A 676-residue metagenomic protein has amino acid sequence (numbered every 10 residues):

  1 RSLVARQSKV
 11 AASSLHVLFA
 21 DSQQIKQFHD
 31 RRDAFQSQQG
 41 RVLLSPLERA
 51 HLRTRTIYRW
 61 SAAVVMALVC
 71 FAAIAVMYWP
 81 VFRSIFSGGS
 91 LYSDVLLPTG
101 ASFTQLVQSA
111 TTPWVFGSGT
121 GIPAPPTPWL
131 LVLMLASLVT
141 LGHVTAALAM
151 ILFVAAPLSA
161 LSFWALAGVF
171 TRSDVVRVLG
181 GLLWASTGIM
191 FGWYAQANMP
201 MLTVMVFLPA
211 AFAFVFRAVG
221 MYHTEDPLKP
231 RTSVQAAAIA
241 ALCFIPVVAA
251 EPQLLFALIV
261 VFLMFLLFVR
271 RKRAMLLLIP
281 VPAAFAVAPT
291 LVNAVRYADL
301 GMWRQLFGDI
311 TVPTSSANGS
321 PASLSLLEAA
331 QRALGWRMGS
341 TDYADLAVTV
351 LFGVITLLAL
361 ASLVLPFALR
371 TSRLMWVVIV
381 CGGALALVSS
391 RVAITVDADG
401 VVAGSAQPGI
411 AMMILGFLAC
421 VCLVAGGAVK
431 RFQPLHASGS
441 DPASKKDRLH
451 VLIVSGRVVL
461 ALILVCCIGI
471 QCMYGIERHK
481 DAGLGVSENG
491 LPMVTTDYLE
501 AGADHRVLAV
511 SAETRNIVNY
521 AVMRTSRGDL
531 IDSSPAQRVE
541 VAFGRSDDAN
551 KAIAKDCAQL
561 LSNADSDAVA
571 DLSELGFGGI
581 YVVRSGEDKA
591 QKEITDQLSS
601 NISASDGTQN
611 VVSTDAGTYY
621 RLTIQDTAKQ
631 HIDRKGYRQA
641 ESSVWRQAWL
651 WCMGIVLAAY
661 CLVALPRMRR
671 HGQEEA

Functional and structural regions predicted by a protein language model:
R1, Q7, D33-P80, A659-A676: Start-transfer (signal-anchor) and selected internal transmembrane alpha helices of multi-pass inner/ER membrane
Q7, S440-D441, K445-D447, I468-A676: Extracytoplasmic
A62-C70, L278-T290, D447-E477: Internal/C-terminal transmembrane anchor helices
L68-T120, L277-L326, R506-A512, N516-T525: Aromatic-rich transmembrane-lumenal/periplasmic boundary elements in polytopic membrane proteins
W79-A210, F214, Y222-R231, D481: Active-site lumenal/periplasmic loops and adjacent helix-entry segments of GT-C-fold, multi-pass membrane
Y92, M190-L202, Y343-A347, T371-H450 (+2 more regions): Membrane-helix boundary/interfacial segments in multi-pass membrane proteins
Q108-W114, I279-A368, G490, Q625-E641 (+1 more regions): Periplasmic/ER-lumenal interhelical loops and adjacent helix-loop junctions in multi-pass membrane proteins
P157-A165, V169, V175-R270, L276-L291 (+2 more regions): Membrane-embedded helix bundles of polyisoprenyl
